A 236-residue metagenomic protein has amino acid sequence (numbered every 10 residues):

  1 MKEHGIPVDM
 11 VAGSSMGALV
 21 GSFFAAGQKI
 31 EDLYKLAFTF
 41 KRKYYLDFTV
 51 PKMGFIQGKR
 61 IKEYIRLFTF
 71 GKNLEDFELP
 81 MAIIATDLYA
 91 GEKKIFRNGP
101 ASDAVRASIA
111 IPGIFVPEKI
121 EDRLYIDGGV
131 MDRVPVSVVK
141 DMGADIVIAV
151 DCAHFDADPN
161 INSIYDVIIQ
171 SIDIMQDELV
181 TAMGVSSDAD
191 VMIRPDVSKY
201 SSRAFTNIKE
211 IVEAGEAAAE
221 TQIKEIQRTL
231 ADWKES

Functional and structural regions predicted by a protein language model:
M1-S14, S22-S236: Patatin-like phospholipase
